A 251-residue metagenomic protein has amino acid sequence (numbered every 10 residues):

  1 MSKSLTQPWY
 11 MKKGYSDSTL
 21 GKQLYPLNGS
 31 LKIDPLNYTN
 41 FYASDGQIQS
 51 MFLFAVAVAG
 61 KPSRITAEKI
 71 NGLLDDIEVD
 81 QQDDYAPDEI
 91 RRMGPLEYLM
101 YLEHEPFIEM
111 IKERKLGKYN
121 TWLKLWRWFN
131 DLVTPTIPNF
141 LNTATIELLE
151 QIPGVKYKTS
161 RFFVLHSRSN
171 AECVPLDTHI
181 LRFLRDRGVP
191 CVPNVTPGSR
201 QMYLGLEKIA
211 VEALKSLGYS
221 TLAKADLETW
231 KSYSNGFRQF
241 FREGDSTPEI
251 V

Functional and structural regions predicted by a protein language model:
M1-D45, K118-W128, T134, P138-V251: C-terminal accessory module of base-excision DNA glycosylases/AP lyases that mediates lesion recognition and DNA
M1-M93, E97-M110: Structure-specific DNA junction-binding interface
L53-F54, E105-I111, A144, S160-H166: Short, flexible active-site loops
D75-P153: Alpha-helical ds-nucleic-acid-binding substructure associated with the helix-hairpin-helix region of base-excision DNA
